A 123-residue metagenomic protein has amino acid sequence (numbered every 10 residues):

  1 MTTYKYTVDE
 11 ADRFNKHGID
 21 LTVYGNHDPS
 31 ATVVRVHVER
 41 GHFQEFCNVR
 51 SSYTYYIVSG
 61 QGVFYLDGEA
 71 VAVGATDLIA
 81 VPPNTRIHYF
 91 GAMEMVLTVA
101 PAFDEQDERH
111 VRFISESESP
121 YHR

Functional and structural regions predicted by a protein language model:
M1-T32, E45, R112-R123: A short, N-terminal "cap"/entry segment at the start of jelly-roll beta-barrel domains of the cupin/DSBH fold
T32-V49: Conserved short histidine dyad/triad with adjacent acidic residue
E45, F64-L66, L97-T98: Short hydrophobic/aromatic-rich beta-strand segments that constitute the beta-sheet cores of beta-sandwich/beta-barrel
R50-G62, D67: Glycine- and acidic-residue-biased ligand/ion/polar-headgroup-sensing regions
G68-N84: Short acidic-glycine-tyrosine-enriched beta hairpin
P83-R109: Ligand-binding loop in jelly-roll beta-barrel domains
